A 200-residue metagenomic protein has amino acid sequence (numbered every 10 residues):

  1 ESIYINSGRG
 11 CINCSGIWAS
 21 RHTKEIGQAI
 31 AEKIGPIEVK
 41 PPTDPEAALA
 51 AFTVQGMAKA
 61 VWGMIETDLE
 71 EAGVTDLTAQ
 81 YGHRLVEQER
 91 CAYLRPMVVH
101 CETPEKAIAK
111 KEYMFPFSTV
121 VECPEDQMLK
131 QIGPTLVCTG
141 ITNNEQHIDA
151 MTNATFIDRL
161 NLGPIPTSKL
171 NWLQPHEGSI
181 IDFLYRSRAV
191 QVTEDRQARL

Functional and structural regions predicted by a protein language model:
E1, I5-N6, S20, E32-V39 (+1 more regions): Conserved C-terminal structural/oligomerization subdomain of aldehyde/semialdehyde dehydrogenase
E1-T103: ALDH superfamily catalytic-core signature
